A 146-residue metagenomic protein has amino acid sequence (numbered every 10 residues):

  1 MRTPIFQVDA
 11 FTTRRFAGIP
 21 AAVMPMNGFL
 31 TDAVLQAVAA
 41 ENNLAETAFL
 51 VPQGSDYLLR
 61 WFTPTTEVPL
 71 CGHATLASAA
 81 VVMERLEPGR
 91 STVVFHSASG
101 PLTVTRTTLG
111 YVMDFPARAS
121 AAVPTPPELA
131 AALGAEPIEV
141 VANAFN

Functional and structural regions predicted by a protein language model:
M1-L70, L76-N146: Active-site proximal loop and beta-alpha junction motif in alpha/beta enzyme cores
